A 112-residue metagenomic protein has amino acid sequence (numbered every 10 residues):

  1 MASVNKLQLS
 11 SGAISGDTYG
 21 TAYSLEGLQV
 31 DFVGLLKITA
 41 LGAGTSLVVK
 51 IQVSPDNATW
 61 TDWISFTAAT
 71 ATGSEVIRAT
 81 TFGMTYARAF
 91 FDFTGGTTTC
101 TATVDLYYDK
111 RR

Functional and structural regions predicted by a protein language model:
M1-G16, Q29, F93-R112: C-terminal interaction-tip segments
Q8-G12, D62-T70: Solvent-exposed serine/threonine-rich low-complexity stretches and specific carbohydrate-binding patches
Y19, N57-W63: Tryptophan-centered short beta-strand motifs
T21-S24, G73-T81: Exposed aromatic-hydrophobic patches
A22-A40: Aromatic, loop-rich ligand-recognition surfaces of beta-strand-rich domains
V30-L36, T81-C100: Noncatalytic modules at the cell exterior or secretory-pathway interfaces, chiefly beta-strand-rich lectin/adhesion
G44-V49: Short coil-to-beta strand junction motifs in C2/discoidin
Q52-S54: Conserved Ser/Thr-centered positions that define the repeating blades of beta-propeller domains
